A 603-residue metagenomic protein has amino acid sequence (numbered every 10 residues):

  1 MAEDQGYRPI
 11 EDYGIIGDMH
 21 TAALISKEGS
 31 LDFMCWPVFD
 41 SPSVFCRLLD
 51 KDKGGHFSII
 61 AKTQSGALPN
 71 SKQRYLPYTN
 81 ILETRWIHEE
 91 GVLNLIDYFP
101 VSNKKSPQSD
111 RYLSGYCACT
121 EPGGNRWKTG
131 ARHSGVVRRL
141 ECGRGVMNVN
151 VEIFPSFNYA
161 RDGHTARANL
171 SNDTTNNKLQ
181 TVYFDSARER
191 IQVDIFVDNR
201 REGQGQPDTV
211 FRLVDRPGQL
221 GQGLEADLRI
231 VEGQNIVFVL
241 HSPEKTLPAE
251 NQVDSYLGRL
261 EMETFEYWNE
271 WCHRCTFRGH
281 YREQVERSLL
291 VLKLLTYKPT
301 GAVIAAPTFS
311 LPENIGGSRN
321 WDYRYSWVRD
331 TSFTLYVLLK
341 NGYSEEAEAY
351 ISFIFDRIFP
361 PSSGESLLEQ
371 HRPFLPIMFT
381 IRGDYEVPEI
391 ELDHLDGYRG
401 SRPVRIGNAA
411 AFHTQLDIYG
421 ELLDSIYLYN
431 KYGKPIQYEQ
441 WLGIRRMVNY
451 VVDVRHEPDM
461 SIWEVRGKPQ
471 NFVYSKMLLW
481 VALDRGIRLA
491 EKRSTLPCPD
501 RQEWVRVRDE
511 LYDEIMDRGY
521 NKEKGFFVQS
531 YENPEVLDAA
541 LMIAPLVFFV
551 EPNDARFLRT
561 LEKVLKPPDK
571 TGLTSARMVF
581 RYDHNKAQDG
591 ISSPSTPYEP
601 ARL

Functional and structural regions predicted by a protein language model:
M1-L603: Acidic, mature catalytic/reactive cores of soluble proteins
